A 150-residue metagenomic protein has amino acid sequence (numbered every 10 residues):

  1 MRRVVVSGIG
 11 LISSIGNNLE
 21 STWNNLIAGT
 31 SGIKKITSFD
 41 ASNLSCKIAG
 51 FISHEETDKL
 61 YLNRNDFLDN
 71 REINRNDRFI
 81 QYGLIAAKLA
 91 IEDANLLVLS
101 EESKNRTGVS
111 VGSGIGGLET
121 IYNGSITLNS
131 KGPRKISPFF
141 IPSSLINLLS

Functional and structural regions predicted by a protein language model:
M1-L148: Conserved "HGTGT" condensation-loop signature of ketosynthase/thiolase-family condensing enzymes that catalyze
